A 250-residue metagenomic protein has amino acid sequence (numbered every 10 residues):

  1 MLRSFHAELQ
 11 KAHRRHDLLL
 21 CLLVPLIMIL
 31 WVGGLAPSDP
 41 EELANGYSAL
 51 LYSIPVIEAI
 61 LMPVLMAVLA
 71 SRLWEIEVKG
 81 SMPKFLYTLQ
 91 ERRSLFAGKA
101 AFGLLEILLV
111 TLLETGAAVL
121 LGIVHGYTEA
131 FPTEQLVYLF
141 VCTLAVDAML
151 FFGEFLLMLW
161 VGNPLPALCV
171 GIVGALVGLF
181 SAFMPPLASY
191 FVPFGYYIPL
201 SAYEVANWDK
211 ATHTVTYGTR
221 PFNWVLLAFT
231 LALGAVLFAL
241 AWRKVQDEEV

Functional and structural regions predicted by a protein language model:
M1-H6, L73-L86, F151-G178: Cytoplasmic juxtamembrane interface segments
M1-V24: Aromatic- and glycine-rich beta-strand/loop motifs that create alpha-glucan
C21-P25, K99-A100, G171-I172, T230: Residue-level recognition of transmembrane alpha-helices in multi-pass small-molecule transporters/permeases
V24-A70, A97-P164, L179, H213-W224: Secretory targeting signals
S38-A49, L168, V173-V250: Terminal transmembrane helical anchor/hairpin motif
L65-V78, E154-L165, F229-D247: Transmembrane alpha-helical segments in integral membrane proteins
S71-L105: Helix-loop-helix units of permease transmembrane domains in multi-pass membrane transporters, especially ABC
